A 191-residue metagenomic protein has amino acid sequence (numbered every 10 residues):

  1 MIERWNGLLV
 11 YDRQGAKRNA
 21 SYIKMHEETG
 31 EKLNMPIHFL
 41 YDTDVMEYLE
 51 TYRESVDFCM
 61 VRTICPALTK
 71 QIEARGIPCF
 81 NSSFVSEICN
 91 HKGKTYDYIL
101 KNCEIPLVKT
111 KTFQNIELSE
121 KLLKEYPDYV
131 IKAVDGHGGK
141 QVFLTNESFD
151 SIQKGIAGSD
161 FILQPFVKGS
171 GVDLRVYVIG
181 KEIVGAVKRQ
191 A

Functional and structural regions predicted by a protein language model:
W5, Y11-K109: Conserved N-proximal alpha/beta basic substrate-recognition cap immediately N-terminal to, or forming the N-lobe
G15, V85, Q114-L118, D135-G138 (+2 more regions): Short acidic/polar capping segments at secondary-structure boundaries
M46-S55, E120-K124, I152-K154: Short amphipathic alpha-helix with an adjacent loop that forms part of the alpha/beta core around
M60-R62, V130, I162: Structural motif
C65-K70, S119-E120, S170-D173: Short, well-ordered alpha-helical microsegments
D97-L100, P127-Y129, S148-D150, G180-K181: Short, hinge-like loop/turn segments at secondary-structure boundaries
V108-Y129, A133: Rossmann-like NAD(P)H-binding beta-loop-alpha module
K140-A191: Phosphate-binding site of ATP-dependent enzymes
